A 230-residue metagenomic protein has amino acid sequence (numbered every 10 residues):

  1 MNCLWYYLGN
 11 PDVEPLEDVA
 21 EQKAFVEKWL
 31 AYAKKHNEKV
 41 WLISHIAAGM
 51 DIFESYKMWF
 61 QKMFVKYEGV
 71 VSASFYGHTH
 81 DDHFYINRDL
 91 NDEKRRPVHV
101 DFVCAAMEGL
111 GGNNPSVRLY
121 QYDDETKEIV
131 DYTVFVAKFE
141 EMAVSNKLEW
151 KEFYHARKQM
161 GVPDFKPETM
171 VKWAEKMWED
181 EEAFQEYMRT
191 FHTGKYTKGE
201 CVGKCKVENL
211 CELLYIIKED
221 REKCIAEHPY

Functional and structural regions predicted by a protein language model:
N2-Y32, H36, D81-Y230: Metal-dependent phosphoesterase/phosphodiesterase active-site architecture
W5-A24, A31-T79: Active-site-proximal segments of metal-dependent phosphoesterases and phosphodiesterases across multiple
